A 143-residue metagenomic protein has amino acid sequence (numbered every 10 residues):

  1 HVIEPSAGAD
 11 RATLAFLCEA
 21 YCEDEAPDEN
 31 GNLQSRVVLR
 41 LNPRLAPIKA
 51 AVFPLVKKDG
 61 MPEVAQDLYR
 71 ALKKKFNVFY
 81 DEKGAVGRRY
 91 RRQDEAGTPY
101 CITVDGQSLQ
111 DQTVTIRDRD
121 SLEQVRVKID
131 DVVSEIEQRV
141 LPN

Functional and structural regions predicted by a protein language model:
H1-N143: NTP/phosphate- and nucleic-acid-binding module
